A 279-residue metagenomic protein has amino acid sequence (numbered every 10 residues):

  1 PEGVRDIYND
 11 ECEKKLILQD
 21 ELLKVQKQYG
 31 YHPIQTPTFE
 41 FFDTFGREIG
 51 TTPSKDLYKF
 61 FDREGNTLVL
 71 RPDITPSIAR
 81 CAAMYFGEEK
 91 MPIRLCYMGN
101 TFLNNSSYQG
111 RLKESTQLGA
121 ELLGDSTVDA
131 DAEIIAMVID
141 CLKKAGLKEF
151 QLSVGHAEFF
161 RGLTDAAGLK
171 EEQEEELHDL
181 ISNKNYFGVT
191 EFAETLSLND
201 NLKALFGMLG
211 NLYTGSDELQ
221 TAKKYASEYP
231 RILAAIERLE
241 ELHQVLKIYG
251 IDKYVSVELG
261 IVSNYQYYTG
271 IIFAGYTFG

Functional and structural regions predicted by a protein language model:
P1-C12: Auxiliary tRNA-acceptor-end handling modules of aminoacyl-tRNA synthetases
E11-Y29, E40-D43, S54, T75-E88 (+2 more regions): Positively charged, Gly/Ser-enriched RNA/tRNA-binding surfaces
I34, T38-L68, R111: Polyanion/phosphate-binding surface patch
D56-R63, G168-F192, L198, I251: Acidic, His- and aromatic-enriched active-site or binding-groove loops in soluble protein domains that engage sugars
N66-L68, G146-Q151: Short active-site oxyanion
K113-L118, V154-G162: Short, conserved phosphate-binding/catalytic loop or strand-edge motifs used in phosphoryl-/nucleotidyl-transfer
E149-F159, L177, S256-V262: Short, surface-exposed recognition loops or helix-turn segments adjacent to catalytic cores
R161-E171, Q266-F273: Short glycine/threonine-rich loop-to-helix capping motif typified by GTGT followed within a few residues by an Asp-Pro
